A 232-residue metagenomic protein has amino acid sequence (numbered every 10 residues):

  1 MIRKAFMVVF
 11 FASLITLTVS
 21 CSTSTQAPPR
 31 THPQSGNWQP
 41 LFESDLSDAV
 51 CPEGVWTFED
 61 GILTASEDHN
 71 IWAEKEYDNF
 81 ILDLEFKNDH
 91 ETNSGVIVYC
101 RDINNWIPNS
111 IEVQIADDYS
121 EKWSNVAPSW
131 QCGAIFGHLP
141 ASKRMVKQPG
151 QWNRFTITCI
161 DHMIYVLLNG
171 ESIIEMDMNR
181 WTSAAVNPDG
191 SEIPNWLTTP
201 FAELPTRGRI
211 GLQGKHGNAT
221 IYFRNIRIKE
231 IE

Functional and structural regions predicted by a protein language model:
M1-V9: Bacterial N-terminal signal peptides that target proteins for export
V8-T18: Bacterial N-terminal signal peptides
C21-E232: Carbohydrate-interacting regions of secretory-pathway proteins
